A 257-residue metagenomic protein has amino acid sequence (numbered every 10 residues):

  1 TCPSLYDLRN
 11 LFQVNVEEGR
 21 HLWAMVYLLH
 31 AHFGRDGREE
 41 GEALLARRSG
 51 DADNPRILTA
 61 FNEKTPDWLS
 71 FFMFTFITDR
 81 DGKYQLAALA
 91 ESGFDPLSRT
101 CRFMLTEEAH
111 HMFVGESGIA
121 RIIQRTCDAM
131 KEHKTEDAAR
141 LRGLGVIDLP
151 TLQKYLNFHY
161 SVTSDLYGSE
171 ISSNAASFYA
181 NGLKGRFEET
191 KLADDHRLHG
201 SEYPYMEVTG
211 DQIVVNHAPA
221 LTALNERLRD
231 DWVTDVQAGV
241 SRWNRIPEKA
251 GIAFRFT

Functional and structural regions predicted by a protein language model:
T1, R56-P66, M73, A87-A88 (+2 more regions): Domain-scale activation on soluble regions of proteins
T1-Q13, D81-S98: Helix-loop segments that flank and shape redox-cofactor active sites
C2, D7, A31-E40, I122-K131: Short, glycine/acidic-rich hinge or "gate" loops at secondary-structure transitions that mediate conformational
N15-L45, G115-A120: Conserved alpha-helical segments that form or flank metal/cofactor-binding pockets of metalloenzymes
H21, T78-Q85, H111: Amphipathic, well-ordered alpha-helical segments in soluble domains
F33-S70, F74, K134-A139, K154-F158 (+1 more regions): Carboxylate-rich helix-loop segments that flank metal/cofactor sites and access channels in metalloenzymes
S92-L156: Glycine- and acidic-residue-rich phosphate-binding/metal-coordinating active-site segment common to enzymes that handle
K131-T257: Extended, helix-rich structural scaffolds rather than catalytic motifs
